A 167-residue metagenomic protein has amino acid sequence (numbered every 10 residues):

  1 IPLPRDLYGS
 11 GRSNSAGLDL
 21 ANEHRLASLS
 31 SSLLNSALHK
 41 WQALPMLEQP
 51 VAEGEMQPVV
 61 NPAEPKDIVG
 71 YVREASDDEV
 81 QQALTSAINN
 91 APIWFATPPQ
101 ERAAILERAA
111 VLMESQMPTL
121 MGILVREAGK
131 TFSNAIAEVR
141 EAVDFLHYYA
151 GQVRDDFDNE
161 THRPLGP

Functional and structural regions predicted by a protein language model:
I1-T85, N89, A96-L112, G122-I123 (+1 more regions): Terminal low-complexity tails and localization/encapsulation signals of metabolic enzymes
K130-T131: Extracellular ectodomain/stalk regions of secreted and cell-surface proteins
